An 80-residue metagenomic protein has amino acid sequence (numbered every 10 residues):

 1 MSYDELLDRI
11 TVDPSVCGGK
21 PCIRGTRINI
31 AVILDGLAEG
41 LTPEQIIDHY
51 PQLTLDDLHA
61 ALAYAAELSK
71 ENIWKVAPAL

Functional and structural regions predicted by a protein language model:
M1-R27: N-terminal first-folded block
I28-L80: Long, charge-rich, low-complexity alpha-helical segments
